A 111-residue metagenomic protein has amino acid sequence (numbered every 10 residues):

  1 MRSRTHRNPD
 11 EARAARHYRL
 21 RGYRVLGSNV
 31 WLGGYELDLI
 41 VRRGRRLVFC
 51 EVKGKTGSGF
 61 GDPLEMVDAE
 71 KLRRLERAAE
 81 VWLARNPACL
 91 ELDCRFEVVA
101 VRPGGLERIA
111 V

Functional and structural regions predicted by a protein language model:
M1-V30: Acidic-basic catalytic patches of nuclease active cores, encompassing PD-(D/E)XK and other metal-cofactor nuclease
V25-G27, F49, F96: Hydrophobic residues on conserved beta-strands that form the core of alpha/beta folds
L32-Y35: Short acidic/glycine-enriched loop/turn segments that link adjacent beta-strands
L37-P63, V67, L75: Conserved catalytic cores of phosphodiester-cleaving nucleases, focusing on short active-site segments
M66-P87: Short, charged, amphipathic alpha-helix that recurs within catalytic cores of restriction-modification and other
R85-V111: Domain-level recognition of nuclease-like catalytic cores that cleave nucleotide substrates
